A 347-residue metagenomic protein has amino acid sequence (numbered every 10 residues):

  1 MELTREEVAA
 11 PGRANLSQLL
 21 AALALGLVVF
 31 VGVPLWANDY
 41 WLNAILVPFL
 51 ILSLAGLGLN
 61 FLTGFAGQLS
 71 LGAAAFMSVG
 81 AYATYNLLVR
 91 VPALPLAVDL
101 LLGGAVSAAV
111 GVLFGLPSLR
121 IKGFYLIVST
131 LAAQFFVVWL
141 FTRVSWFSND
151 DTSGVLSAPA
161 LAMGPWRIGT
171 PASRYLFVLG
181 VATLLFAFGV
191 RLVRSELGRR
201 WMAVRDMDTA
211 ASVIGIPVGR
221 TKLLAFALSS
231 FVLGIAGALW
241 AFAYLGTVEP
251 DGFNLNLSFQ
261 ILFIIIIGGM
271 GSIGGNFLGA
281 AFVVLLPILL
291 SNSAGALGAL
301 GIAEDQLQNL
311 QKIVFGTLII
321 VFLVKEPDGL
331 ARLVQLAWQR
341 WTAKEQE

Functional and structural regions predicted by a protein language model:
M1-E347: Transmembrane alpha-helices and adjacent helix-loop boundaries
